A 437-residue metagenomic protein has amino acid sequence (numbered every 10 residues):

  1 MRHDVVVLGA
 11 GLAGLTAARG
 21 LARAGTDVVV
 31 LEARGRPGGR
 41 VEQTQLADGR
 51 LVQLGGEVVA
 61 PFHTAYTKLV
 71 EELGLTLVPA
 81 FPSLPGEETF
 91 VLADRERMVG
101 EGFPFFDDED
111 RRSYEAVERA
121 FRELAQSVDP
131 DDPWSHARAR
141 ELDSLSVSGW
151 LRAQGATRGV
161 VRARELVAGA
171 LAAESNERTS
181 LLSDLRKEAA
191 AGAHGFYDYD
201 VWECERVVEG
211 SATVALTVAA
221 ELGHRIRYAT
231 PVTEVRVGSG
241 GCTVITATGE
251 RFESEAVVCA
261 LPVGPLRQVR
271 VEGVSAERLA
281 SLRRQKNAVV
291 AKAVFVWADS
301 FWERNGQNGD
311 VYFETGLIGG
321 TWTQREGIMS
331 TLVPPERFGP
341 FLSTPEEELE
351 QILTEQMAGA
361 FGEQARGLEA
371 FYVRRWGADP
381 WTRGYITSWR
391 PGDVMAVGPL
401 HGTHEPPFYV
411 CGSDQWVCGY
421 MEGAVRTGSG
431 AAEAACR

Functional and structural regions predicted by a protein language model:
H3-V30: N-terminal Rossmann-like FAD-binding beta1-loop-alpha1 element of flavoenzymes
D4, T16, A24, G241-T243 (+2 more regions): Conserved flavin/dinucleotide-binding core of flavoenzymes
A22-A47: Glycine-rich FAD pyrophosphate-binding loop
G39-F62, L124-W134, R186-G195: Glycine-rich active-site loop/strand segments that organize a redox cofactor
R50-L124: Dinucleotide-binding Rossmann-like beta1-alpha1 core, especially the glycine-rich loop that anchors the ADP
V52-V59, P133-R140, D200-V208, L279-K286 (+3 more regions): Active-site rim elements
D129-P231, G241, A260, R270 (+1 more regions): Active-site/ligand-binding neighborhood in enzyme catalytic cores
T230-P231, R236-V237, T243-R304, Q364: Central helical "cap/lid" subdomain
